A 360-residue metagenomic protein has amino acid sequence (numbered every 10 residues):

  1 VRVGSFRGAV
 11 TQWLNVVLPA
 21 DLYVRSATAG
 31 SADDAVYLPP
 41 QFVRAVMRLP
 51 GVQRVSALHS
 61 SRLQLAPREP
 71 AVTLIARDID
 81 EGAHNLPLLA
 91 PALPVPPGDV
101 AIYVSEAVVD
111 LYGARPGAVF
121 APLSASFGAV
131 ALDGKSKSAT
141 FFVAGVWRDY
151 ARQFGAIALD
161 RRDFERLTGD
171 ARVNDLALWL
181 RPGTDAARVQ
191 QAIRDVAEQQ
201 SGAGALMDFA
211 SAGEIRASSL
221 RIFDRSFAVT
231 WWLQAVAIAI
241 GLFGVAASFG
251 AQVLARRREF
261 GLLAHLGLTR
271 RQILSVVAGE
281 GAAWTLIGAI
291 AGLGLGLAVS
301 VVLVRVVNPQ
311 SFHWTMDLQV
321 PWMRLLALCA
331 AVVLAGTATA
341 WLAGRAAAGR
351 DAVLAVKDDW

Functional and structural regions predicted by a protein language model:
V1-W360: Alpha-helical transmembrane segments of bacterial inner-membrane membrane proteins
